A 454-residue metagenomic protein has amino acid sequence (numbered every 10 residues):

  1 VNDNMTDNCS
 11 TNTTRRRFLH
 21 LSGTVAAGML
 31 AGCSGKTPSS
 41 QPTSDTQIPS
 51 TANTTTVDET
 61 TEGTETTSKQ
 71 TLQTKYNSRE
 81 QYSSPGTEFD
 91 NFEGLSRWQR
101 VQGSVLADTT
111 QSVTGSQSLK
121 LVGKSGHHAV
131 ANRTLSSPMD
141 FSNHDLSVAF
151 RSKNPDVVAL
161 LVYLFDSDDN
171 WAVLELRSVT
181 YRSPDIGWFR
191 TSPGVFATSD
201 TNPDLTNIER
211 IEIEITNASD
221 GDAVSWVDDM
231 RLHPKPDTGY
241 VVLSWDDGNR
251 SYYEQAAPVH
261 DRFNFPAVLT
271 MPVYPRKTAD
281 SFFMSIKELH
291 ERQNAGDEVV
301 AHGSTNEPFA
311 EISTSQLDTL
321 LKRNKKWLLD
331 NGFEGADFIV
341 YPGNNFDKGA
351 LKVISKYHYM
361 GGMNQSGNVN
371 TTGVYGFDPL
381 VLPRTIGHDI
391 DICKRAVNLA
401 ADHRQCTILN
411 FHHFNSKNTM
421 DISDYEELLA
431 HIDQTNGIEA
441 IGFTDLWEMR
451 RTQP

Functional and structural regions predicted by a protein language model:
V1-T13: N-terminal secretory signal peptides
T14-S22, A27, G32: N-terminal export leaders
V57-G103: Extracellular carbohydrate-recognition regions
G63-K75, V195-P203, E212-W245, N249-Y252 (+2 more regions): C-terminal active-site subregion of NodB/CE4 polysaccharide deacetylases
A107-H128: Short carbohydrate-recognition loop motifs
V122-D145, D169-R177: Secreted extracellular polysaccharide-interacting domains
D168-D204: Extracellular carbohydrate recognition and processing domains and analogous Trp-centered ligand-binding platforms
G239-V241, D261-A350, S355-K356, G367-V381 (+1 more regions): Metal-dependent polysaccharide deacetylase catalytic core of the NodB/CE4 family, i.e., the active-site-bearing domain
